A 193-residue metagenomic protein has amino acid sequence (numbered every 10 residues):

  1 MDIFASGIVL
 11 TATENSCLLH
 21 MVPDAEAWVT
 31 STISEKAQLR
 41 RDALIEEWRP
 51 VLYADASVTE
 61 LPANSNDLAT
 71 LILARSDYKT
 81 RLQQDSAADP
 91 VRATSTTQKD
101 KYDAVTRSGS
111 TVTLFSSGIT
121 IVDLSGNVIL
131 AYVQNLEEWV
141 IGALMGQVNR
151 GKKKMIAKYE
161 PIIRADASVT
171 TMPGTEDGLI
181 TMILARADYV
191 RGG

Functional and structural regions predicted by a protein language model:
D2-F4, T13-G193: Compositionally biased, non-globular sequence tracts
